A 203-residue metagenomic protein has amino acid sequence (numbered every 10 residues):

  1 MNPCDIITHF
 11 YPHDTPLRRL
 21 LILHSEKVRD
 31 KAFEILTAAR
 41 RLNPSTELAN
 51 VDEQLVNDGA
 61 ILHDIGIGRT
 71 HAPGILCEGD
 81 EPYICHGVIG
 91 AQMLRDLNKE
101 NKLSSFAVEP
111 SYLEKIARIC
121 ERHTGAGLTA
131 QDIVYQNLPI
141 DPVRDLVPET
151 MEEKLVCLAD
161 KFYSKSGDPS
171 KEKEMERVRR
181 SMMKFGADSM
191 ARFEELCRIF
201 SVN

Functional and structural regions predicted by a protein language model:
N2-K27, I65-G79: Active-site flanking loop/helix segments enriched in acidic
T8, R29, F33-T37, A91-N98 (+2 more regions): Amphipathic alpha-helical segments within well-ordered protein domains
F10-D14, I35, G68, L97 (+1 more regions): Alpha-helix C-capping/helix-to-loop hinge sites
P16-N50, Q54, L62, A126-N203: Divalent metal-dependent phosphate-bond-processing catalytic cores, especially two-metal-ion Mg2+/Mn2+ enzymes that act
V28, A49-L94, N98, A117-G127: His-Asp-centered metal-binding catalytic motifs of divalent-metal-dependent phosphohydrolases/nucleases
P44-S45, N101-A107: Intrinsically disordered, low-complexity domain-flanking/linker segments in eukaryotic proteins, enriched
